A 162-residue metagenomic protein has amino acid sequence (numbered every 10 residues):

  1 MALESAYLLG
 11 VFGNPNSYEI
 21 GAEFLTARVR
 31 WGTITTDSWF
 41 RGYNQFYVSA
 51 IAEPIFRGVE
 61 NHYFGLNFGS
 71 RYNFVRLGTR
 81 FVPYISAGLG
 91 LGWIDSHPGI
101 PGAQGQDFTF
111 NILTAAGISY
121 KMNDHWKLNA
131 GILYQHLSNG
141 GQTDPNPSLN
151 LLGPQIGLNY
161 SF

Functional and structural regions predicted by a protein language model:
M1-S5, G42-A50, F64-L66, P83-L89 (+3 more regions): Transmembrane beta-strands of outer-membrane beta-barrel proteins
S5-V11, W31, A50-F56, F74 (+3 more regions): Transmembrane beta-strands of outer-membrane beta-barrel pores
N14-G21, G58-Y63, A103-F108, P145-L151: Replace "Gram-negative outer membrane beta-barrel proteins" with "bacterial and organellar outer membrane beta-barrel
E23-A27, L149-F162: Outer-membrane beta-barrel "beta-signal"
R28-G32, D37, R71-V75, G117-S119 (+1 more regions): Transmembrane beta-barrel domains of outer membrane proteins
W31-N44, G58, V75-V82, M122-W126: Short loop/turn motifs that connect adjacent beta-strands in outer-membrane beta-barrel proteins
V59-A87: Helix-adjacent hinge/juxtasegments
S96-P101, G140-T143: Short acidic, glycine/proline-rich loop/turn micro-motifs
